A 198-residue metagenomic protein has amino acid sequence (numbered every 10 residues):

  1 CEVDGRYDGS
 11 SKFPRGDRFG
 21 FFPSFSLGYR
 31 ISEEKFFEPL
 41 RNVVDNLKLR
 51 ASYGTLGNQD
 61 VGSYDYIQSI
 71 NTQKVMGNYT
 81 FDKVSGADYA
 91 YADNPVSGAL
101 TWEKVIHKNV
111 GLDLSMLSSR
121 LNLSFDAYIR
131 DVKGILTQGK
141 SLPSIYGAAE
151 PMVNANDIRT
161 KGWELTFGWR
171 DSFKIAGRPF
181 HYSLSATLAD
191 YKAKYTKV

Functional and structural regions predicted by a protein language model:
C1-V198: Extracellular/periplasmic, surface-exposed regions of secreted and cell-surface proteins
